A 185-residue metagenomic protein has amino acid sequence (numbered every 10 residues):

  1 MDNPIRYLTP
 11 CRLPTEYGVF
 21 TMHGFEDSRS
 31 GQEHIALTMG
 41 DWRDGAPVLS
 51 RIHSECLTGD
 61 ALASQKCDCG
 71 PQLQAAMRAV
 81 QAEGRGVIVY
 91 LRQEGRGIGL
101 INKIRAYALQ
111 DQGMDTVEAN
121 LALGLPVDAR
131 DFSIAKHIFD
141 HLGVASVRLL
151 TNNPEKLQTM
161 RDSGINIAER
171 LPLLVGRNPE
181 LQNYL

Functional and structural regions predicted by a protein language model:
M1-L185: Catalytic domains of riboflavin
